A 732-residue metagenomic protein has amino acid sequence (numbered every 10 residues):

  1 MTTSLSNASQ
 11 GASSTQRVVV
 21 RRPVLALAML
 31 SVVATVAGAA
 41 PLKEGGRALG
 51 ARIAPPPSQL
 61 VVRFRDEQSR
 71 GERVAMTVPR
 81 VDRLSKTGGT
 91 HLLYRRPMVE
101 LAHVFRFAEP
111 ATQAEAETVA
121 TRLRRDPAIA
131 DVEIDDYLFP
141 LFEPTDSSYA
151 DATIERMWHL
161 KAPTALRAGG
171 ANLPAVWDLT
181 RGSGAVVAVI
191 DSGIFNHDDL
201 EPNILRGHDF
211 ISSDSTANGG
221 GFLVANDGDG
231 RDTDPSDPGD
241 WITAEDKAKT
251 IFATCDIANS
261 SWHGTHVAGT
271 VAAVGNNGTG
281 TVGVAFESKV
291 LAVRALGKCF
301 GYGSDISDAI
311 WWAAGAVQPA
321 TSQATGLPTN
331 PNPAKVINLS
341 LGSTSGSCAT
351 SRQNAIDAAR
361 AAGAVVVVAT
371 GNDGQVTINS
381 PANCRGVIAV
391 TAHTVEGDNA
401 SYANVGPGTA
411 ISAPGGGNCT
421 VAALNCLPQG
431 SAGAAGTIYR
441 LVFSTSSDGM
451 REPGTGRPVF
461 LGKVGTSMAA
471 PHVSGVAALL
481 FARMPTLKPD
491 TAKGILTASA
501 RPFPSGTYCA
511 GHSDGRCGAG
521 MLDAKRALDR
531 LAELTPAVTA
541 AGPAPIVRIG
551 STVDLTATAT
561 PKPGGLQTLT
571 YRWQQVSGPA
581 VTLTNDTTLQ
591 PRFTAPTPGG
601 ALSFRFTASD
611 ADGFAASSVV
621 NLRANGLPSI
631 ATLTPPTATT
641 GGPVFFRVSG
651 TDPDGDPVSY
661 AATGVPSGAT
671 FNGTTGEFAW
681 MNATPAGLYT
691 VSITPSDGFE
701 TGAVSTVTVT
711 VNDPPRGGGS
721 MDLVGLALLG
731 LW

Functional and structural regions predicted by a protein language model:
G38-H159, A175-W177: Primarily auto-inhibitory N-terminal propeptides
L42-K43, M98-E100, R124-V186, I194-N203 (+2 more regions): Protease zymogen maturation seam
A185, S192, I204-R206, F210-S347 (+4 more regions): Subtilisin-like peptidase catalytic core
S213, A364, N379-A482, T486 (+1 more regions): Extracellular S/T/G-rich loop segment that most often corresponds to the catalytic His/Ser-adjacent loop
W311-G315, A320-L341, S347-A355, A362 (+4 more regions): C-terminal subdomain of the subtilisin-like protease fold in secreted/lumenal serine endopeptidases
G565-R572, D654-Y660: Solvent-exposed loop segments of extracellular immunoglobulin-like
Q574-F593, V665-S667, F671-E677: Surface-exposed, flexible coil segments in extracellular/virion-facing regions
D722-W732: A cross-kingdom C-terminal cell-surface attachment/processing module
